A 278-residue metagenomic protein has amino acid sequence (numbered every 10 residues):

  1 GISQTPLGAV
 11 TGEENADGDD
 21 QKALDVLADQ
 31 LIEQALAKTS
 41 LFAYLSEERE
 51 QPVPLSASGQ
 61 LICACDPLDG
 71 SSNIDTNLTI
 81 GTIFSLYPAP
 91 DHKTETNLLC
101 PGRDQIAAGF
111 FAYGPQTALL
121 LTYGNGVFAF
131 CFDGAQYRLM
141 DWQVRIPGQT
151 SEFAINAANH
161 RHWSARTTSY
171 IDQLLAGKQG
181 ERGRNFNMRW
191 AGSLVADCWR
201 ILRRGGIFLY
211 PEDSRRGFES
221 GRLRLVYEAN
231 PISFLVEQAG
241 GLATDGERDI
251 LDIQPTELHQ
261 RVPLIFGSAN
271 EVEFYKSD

Functional and structural regions predicted by a protein language model:
I2-Q4, E13-N15, A23-D278: IMPase-like, lithium-sensitive Mg2+-dependent phosphomonoesterase catalytic core
